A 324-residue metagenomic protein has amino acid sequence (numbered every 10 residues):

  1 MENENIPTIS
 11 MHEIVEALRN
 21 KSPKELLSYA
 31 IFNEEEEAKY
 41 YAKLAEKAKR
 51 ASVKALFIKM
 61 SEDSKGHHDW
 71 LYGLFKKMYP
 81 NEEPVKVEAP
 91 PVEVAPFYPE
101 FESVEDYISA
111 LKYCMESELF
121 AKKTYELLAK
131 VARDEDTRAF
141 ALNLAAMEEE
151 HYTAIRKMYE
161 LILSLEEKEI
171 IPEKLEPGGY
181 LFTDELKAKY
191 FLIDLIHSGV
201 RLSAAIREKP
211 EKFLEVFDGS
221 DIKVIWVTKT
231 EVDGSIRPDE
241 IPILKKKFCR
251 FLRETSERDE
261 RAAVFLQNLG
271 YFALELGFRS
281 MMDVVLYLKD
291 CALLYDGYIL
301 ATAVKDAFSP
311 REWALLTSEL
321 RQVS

Functional and structural regions predicted by a protein language model:
E2-E169: Non-heme di-metal
S28, K112, I193, I241-S256 (+2 more regions): Amphipathic, non-transmembrane alpha-helical secondary structure
I170-V216: Glycine-rich P-loop/Walker A and Walker A-like loops and their local beta1-loop-alpha1 context in P-loop NTPases
G178-Y180, L202-S203, E260-L266, I299: Generic beta-sheet signal
A205-A263, N268-L274, F278: Conserved inter-motif catalytic segment of the P-loop NTP-binding fold
F217-D221, Y295, E319: Short, structured coil segments at secondary-structure junctions
M281-A307: Substrate-engagement module of ASCE P-loop NTPases
V304-S324: Phosphate-binding/switch region of NTP-binding enzymes
